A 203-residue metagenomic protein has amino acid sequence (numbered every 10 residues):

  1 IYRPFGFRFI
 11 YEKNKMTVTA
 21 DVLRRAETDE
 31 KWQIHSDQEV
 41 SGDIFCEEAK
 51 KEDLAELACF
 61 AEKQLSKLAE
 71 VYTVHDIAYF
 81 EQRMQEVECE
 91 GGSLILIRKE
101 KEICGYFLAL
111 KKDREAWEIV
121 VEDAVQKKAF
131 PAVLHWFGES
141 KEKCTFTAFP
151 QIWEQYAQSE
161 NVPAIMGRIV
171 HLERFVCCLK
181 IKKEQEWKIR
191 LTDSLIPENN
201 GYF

Functional and structural regions predicted by a protein language model:
I1-R3: Short, glycine/charge-rich beta-strand/loop segments that flank catalytic centers and engage negatively charged groups
F5-K31, V120-K127, P131-F203: Active-site/acyl-donor-binding loops of N-acyltransferases
I10-K127, W136, K180-W187: Amide-forming acyltransferase catalytic core, primarily the GNAT-like/NAT-type and related acyltransferase folds
